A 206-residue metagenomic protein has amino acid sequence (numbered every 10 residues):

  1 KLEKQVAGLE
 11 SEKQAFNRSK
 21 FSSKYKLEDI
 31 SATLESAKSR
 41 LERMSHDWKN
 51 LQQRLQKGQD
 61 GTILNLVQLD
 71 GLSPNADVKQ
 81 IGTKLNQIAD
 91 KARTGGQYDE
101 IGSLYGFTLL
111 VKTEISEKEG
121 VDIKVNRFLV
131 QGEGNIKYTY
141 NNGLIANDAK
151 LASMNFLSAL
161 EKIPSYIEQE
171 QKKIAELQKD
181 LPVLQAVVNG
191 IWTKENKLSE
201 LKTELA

Functional and structural regions predicted by a protein language model:
K1-V78: C-terminal accessory region of SF2 helicases/translocases
L2-A15, S19, I101-A206: Mid-to-C-terminal oligomerization/interaction "stalk" domains of large proteins
K49-S116, K202-A206: Extended, charge-rich alpha-helical segments
